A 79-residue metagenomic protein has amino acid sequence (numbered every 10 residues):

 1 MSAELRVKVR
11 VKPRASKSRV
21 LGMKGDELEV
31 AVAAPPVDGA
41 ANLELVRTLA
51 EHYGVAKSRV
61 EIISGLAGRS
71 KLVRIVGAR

Functional and structural regions predicted by a protein language model:
S2-R10: C-terminal regulatory domains involved in ligand/effector binding and gene-expression control
R10, R19, M23-G25, E29-V55: Compact, glycine-rich, soluble single-domain proteins
V11-P13, V32, I75-G77: Flexible glycine-/small-residue-rich
P13-R14, P35, A40, S64-L72: Arg/Lys-rich, often Gly-containing low-complexity segments of ribosomal proteins
S18-R19, G77: Unchanged
V46-R79: C-terminal structural segments of small proteins and small subunits
